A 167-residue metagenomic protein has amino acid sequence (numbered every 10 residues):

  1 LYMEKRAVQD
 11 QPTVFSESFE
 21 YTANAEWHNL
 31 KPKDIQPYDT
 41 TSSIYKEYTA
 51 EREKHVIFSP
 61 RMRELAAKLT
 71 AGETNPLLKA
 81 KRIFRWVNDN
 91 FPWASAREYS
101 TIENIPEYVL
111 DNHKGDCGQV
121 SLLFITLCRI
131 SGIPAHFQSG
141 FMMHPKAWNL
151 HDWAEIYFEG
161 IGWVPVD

Functional and structural regions predicted by a protein language model:
L1-E4: Solvent-exposed beta-strand/loop surfaces of large extracellular or lumenal domains
R6-D111: Acidic low-complexity segments
P76-I83, H113-C128: Active-site nucleophilic cysteine motif
E98, K114-G115, K146: Short capping/connector residues at structural and topological boundaries
V109-K114, A154: Alpha-helix boundary/capping detector
Q119-D167: Hydrophobic/aromatic-rich core segments of domains that either
